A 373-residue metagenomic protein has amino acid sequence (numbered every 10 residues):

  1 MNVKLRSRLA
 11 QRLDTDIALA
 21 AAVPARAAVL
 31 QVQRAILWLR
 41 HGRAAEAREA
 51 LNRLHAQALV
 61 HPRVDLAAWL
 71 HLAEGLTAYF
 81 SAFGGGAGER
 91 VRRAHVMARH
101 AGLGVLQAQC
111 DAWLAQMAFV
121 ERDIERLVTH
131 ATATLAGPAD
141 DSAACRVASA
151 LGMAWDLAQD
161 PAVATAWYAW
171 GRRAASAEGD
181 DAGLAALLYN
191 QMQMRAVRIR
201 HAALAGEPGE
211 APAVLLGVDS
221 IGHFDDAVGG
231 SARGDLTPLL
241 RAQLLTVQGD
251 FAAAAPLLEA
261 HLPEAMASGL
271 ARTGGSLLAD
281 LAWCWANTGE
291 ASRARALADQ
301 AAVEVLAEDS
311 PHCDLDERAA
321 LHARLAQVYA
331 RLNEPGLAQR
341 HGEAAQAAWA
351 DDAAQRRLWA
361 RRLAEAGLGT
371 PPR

Functional and structural regions predicted by a protein language model:
M1-A20, N287-R373: C-terminal non-catalytic interaction modules
M1-D14, A25, A166-A169, G179-T237 (+2 more regions): Amphipathic helix-loop-helix modules that constitute alpha-helical solenoid scaffolds
N2-T15, R40-R53, F80-R93, F119-A133 (+5 more regions): Helix-turn-helix repeat elements of alpha-solenoid scaffolds
L5, A22-A25, P62-R63, F83 (+9 more regions): Short coil/turn linker motifs that delimit alpha-helical repeat modules in TPR/alpha-solenoid proteins
D14-A18, N52-L59, R92-H100, A131-A139 (+5 more regions): Amphipathic alpha-helical segments of tetratricopeptide repeats
V29-G42, A68-F83, L106-R122, A143-D160 (+5 more regions): Tandem amphipathic alpha-helical repeat scaffolds
N52-L54, L59-T129, A133-T134, P138 (+1 more regions): Long, mid-chain structured domain cores
E210-S310: Eukaryotic tandem repeat interaction scaffolds
